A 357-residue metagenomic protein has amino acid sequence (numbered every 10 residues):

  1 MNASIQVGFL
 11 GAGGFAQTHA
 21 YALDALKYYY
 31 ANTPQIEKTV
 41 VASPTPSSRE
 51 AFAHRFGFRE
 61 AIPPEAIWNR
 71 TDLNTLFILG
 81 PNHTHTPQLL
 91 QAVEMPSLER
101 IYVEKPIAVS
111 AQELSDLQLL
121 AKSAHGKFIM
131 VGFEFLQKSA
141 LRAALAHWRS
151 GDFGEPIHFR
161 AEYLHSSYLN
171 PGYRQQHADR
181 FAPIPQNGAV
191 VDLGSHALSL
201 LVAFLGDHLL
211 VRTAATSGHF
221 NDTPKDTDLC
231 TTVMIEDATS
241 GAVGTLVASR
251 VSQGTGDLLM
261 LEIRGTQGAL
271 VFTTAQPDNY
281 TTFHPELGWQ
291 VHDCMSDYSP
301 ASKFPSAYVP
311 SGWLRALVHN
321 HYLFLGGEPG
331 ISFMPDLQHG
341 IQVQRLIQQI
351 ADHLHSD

Functional and structural regions predicted by a protein language model:
M1, L26, Y30-A31, L76-F77 (+1 more regions): C-terminal helix-rich "cap/oligomerization" subdomain common to oxidoreductases
M1-F56: N-terminal Rossmann-like dinucleotide-binding module
E60-T71: Short acidic low-complexity segments
T75, T86-L136, G151: Beta-strand-loop-alpha-helix segment that lines the small-molecule cofactor/substrate pocket of alpha/beta enzymes
L79-H83: N-terminal glycine-rich "phosphate-gripper" loop used for MgATP/nucleotide binding and carboxylate activation
K138-P224: Predominantly a Rossmann-like dinucleotide-binding segment in NAD(P)-dependent oxidoreductases
L198-H284, P310, A316-I331, I347-Q349: Contiguous beta-strand/loop segments that form the cofactor/metal-binding neighborhood of enzyme cores
